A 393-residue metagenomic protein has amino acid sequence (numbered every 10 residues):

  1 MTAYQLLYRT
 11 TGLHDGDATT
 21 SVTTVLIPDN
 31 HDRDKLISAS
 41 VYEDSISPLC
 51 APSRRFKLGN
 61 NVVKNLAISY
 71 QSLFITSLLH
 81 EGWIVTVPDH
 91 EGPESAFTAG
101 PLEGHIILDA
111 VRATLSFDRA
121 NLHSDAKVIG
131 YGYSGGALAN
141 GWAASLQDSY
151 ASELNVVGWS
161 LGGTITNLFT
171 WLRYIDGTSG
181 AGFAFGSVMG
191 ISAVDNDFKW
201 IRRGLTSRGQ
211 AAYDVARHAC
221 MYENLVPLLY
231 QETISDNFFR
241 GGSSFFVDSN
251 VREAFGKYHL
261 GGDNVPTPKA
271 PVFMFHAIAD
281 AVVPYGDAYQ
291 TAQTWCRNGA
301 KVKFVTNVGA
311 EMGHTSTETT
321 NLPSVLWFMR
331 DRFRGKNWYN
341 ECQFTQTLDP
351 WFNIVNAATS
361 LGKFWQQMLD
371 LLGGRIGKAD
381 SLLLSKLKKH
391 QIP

Functional and structural regions predicted by a protein language model:
M1-D32, Q366, P393: Catalytic-loop region of hydrolases
V22-V25, R33-K57, T76, W159: Short beta-strand element of the alpha/beta-hydrolase
Y70-L73, H80, F97-A120, L138 (+1 more regions): Alpha/beta-hydrolase active-site loop
R112-F183: Primarily recognizes the serine-hydrolase "nucleophile elbow" in alpha/beta-hydrolase and SGNH/GDSL folds
G130, T267-P268, V272-D280: Short beta-strand/loop motif that positions the catalytic acidic residue of the alpha/beta-hydrolase fold
I165-V265: Accessory cap/linker subdomain of secreted extracellular hydrolases
F246, R252-F255, Y289-P393: C-terminal catalytic histidine-bearing segment of alpha/beta-hydrolase fold enzymes
T267, A281-D287, T317: Conserved alpha/beta-hydrolase "acid-adjacent" motif
